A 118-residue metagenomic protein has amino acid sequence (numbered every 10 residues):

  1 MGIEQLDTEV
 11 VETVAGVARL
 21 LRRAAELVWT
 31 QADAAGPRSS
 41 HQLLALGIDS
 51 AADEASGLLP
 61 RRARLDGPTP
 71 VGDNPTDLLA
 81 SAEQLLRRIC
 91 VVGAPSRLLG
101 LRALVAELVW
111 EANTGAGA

Functional and structural regions predicted by a protein language model:
M1-A35: Leu/Val/Ala/Ile-rich N-terminal alpha-helices, chiefly Sec-type signal peptides and the beginnings
M1-E4, L58-G72, A82, T114-A118: Long, compositionally biased, intrinsically disordered segments
T8, E12-R19, S39, L43-L46 (+3 more regions): Alpha-helix boundary/N-cap detector
A15-A18, R22-A25, A45, D49-A52 (+2 more regions): Generic structural concept
A24-S39, R62, L86-S96, A112-A116: Secondary-structure edge/capping motif, primarily at the C-terminal ends of alpha-helices and the immediately following
T30-N74: Amphipathic alpha-helical interaction modules
N74-A118: Amphipathic alpha-helical binding modules
